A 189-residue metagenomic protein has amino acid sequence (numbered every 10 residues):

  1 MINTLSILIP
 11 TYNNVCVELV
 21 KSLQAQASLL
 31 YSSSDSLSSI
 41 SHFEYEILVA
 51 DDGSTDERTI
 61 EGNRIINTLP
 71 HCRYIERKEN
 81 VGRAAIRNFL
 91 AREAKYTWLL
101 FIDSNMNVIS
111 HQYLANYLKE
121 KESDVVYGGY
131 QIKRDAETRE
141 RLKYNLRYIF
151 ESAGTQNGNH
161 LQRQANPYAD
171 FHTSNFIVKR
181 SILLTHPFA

Functional and structural regions predicted by a protein language model:
L5-S22, Q26, A50: A conserved hydrophobic helix/loop-capping motif in glycosyltransferases and polysaccharide synthases
L23-I75: Acidic donor-binding segment of Leloir-type glycosyltransferases
R77-A94: Glycine-rich, basic loop-to-helix element that forms the pyrophosphate-binding segment of sugar-nucleotide handling
L99: Short aromatic/hydrophobic "clamp" motif used to bind/position activated sugar donors
D103-N107: The conserved acidic donor/metal-binding loop of glycosyltransferases
Q112-L142: Conserved donor NDP-sugar-binding/catalytic core segment of glycosyltransferases
L146-Y168: Short, flexible, basic/aromatic active-site loop/helix in glycosyltransferases
P167-A169, T173-A189: Aromatic-glycine-rich donor-binding/catalytic loop that engages nucleotide-sugar donors across glycosyltransferases
